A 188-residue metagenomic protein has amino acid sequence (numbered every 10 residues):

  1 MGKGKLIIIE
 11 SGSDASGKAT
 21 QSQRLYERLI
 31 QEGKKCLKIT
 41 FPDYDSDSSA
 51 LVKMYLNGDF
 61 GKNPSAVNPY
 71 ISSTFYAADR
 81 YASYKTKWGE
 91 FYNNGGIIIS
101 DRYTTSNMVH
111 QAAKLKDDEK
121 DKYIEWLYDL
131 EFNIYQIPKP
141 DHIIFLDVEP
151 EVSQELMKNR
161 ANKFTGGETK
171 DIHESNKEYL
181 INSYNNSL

Functional and structural regions predicted by a protein language model:
M1-R28: Walker A (P-loop) phosphate-binding motif
L6-E10, I97, I137, I143: Hydrophobic "anchor" residues on beta-strands that sit immediately upstream of conserved functional sites
S11-A15, R80, R102, H142 (+1 more regions): Generic detector of well-ordered alpha-helical packing
A19-Q23, S49-A50, I181-L188: Short, surface-exposed alpha-helical segments at coil->helix boundaries
Q21, S72, S175, Y179: Conserved acidic
Y26, K53-L56, Q154: Conserved protein kinase catalytic domain
E32-Y135: ATP-dependent small-molecule kinase phosphotransfer cores that center on conserved nucleotide phosphate-binding segments
T105-N185: A glycine- and Lys/Arg-enriched "phosphate-lid" helix/loop adjacent to the NTP-binding pocket of small-molecule kinases
